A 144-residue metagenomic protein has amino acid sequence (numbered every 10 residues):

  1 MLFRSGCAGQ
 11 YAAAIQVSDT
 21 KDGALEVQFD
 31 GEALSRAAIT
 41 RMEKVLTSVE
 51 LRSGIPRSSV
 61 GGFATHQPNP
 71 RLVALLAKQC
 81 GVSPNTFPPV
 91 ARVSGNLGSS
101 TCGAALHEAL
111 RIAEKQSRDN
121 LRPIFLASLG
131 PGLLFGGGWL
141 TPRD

Functional and structural regions predicted by a protein language model:
M1-T40, K44, L129, W139-D144: Condensing-enzyme catalytic core mediating Claisen C-C bond formation in acyl metabolism
A8, V27, S48, S53 (+3 more regions): Preference for short coil/turn "hinge" residues that link or interrupt alpha-helices
Y11-A14, P56, S83: General structural signal for secondary-structure boundaries
S18-L25, T47-R52, Q79-P84: Short amphipathic alpha-helical segments, especially helix-boundary/capping motifs
A37-S53, A105-A109: Short, well-ordered amphipathic alpha-helical segments that serve as non-catalytic structural scaffolds within diverse
I39, G61-D144: Claisen-condensing/thiolase-fold acyl-transfer catalytic domains that form or cleave C-C bonds in fatty acid
G54-V60: Short, surface-exposed connector motifs at secondary-structure boundaries
